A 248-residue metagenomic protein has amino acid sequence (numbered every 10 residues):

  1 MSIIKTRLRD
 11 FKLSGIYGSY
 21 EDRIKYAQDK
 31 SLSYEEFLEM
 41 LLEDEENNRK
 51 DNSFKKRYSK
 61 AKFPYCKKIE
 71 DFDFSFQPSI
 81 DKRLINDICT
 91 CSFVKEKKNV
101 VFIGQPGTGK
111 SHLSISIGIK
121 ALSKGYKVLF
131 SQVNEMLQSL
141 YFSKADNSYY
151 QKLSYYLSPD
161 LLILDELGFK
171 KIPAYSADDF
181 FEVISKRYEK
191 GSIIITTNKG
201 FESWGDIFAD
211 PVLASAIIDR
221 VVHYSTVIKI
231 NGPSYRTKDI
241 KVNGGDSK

Functional and structural regions predicted by a protein language model:
M1-I3: Absolute protein N-terminus
K5, R9, S14-P64: Interdomain "pre-motor" coupling segment immediately N-terminal to P-loop NTPase/helicase cores
T6, Y20, K127, S131 (+4 more regions): Replace "adjacent to P-loop NTPase cores in ATP/GTP-dependent enzymes" with "adjacent to NTP-binding cores
D22-Y26, D71, N99-V100, S203-W204: Short hinge/gating elements
R49-G104: Extended interfacial segments that mediate partner engagement and assembly in macromolecular machines
I80-S158: Conserved P-loop
L161: Walker B motif beta-strand of ABC-family P-loop ATPases
